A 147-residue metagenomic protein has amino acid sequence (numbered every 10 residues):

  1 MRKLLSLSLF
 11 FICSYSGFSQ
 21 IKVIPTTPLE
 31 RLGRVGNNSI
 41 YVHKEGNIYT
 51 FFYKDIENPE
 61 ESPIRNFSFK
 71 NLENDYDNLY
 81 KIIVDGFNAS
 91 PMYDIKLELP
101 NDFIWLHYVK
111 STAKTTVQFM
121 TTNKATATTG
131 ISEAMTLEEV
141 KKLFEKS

Functional and structural regions predicted by a protein language model:
M1-V23: Bacterial Sec-dependent N-terminal signal peptides
F18-S147: Positively charged, low-complexity terminal tracts and the immediately adjacent first secondary-structure elements
